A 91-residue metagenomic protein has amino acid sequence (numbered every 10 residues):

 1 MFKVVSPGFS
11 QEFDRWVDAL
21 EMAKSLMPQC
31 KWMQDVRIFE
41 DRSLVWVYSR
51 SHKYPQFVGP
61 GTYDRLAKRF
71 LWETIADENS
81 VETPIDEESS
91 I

Functional and structural regions predicted by a protein language model:
M1-F9: Short aromatic-glycine-(Arg/Gly/Cys) micro-motifs in beta-strand/loop hairpins
F9, R15, P60-T62: Intrinsically disordered, low-complexity regions
S10-D14, L44-V47: Surface-exposed loop/edge segments in extracytoplasmic proteins
D14-V36: A short, charged, amphipathic alpha-helix used as a generic interaction element across diverse proteins
P28-I91: Short, mixed-charge low-complexity intrinsically disordered segments
